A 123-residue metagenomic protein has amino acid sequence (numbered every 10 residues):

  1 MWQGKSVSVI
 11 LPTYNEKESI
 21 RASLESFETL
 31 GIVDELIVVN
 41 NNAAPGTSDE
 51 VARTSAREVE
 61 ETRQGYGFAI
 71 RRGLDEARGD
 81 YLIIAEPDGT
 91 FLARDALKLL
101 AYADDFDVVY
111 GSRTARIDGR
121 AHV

Functional and structural regions predicted by a protein language model:
S6-S8, E35: Cell-envelope/extracellular polymer assembly enzymes that use nucleotide-activated donors
N15-T29: Short, well-formed alpha-helical segments that are part of the catalytic scaffolds of diverse glycosyltransferases
E16-S19, A43, Y66: Donor nucleotide-sugar binding loop of glycosyltransferases
F27, N41-A43, Q64: Conserved short acidic donor-positioning loop in nucleotide-sugar-dependent glycosyltransferases
I32, R53-S55: Short, structured coil segments at secondary-structure junctions
N40-S48, G89: A conserved acidic beta->alpha catalytic loop
T62-Q64, F68-D75, Y81, A93-V123: Acceptor/aglycone-binding surface of glycosyltransferases and processive sugar-polymer synthases
